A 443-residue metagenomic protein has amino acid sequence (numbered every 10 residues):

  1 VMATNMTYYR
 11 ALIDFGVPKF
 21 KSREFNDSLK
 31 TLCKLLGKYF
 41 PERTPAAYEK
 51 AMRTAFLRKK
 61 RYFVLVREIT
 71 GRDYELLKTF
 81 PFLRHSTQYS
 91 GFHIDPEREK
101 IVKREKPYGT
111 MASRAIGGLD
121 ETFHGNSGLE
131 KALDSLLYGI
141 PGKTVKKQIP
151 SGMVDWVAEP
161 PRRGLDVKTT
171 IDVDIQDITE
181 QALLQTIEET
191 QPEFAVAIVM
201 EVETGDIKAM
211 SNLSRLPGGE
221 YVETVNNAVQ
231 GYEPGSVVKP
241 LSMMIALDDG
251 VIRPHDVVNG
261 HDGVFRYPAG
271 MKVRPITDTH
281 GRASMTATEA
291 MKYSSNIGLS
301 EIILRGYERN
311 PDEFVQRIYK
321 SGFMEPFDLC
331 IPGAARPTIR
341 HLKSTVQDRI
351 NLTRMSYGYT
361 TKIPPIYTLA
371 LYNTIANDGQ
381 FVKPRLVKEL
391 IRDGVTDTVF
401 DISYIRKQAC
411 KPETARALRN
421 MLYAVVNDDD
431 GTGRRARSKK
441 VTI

Functional and structural regions predicted by a protein language model:
M2, K146-A158, I171, A195-S236 (+1 more regions): Beta-lactam-recognizing serine transpeptidase/beta-lactamase-like catalytic domain environment
M2-A3, Y8-D14, V64-V66, H93 (+4 more regions): Soluble periplasmic/extracytoplasmic beta-strand elements of cell-envelope proteins
A3-T4, N26-K38, A47-R163, R435: Small/polar-residue-rich segments within soluble enzyme cores
T7-A11, R61, S90, G109-R114 (+4 more regions): Envelope-exposed proteins and targeting segments
Y9-E24, R215-V229: A short, polar/charged loop-to-alpha-helix boundary motif
I116, D134, Y138-P141, I149-P150 (+6 more regions): Amphipathic, well-packed alpha-helical segments that form the structural scaffold of globular domains
E121-Q148, T186-E189, E193-A209, F314: Carboxylate/His-rich catalytic cores and anion/metal-binding grooves
G152-A195: Conserved, well-ordered alpha-helix/loop/beta-strand core segments that scaffold catalytic motifs
